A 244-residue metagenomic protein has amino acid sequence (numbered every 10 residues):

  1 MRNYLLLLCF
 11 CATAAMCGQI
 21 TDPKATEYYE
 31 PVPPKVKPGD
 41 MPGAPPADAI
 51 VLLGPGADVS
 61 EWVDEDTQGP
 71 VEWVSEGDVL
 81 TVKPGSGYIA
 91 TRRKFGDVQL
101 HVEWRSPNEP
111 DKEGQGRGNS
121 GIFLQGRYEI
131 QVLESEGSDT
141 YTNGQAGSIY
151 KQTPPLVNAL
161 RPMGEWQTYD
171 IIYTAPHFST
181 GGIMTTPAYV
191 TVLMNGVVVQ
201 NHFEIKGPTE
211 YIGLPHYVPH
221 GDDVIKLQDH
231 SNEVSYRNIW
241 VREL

Functional and structural regions predicted by a protein language model:
M1-Y4: Positively charged n-region of N-terminal signal peptides that target proteins for export
L6-L8, Y169: Hydrophobic transmembrane signal anchors and adjacent membrane-proximal interface regions, especially in viral
C9-G18: Hydrophobic h-region of N-terminal signal peptides that target proteins for export in Gram-negative bacteria
C17-L244: Carbohydrate-interacting regions of secretory-pathway proteins
